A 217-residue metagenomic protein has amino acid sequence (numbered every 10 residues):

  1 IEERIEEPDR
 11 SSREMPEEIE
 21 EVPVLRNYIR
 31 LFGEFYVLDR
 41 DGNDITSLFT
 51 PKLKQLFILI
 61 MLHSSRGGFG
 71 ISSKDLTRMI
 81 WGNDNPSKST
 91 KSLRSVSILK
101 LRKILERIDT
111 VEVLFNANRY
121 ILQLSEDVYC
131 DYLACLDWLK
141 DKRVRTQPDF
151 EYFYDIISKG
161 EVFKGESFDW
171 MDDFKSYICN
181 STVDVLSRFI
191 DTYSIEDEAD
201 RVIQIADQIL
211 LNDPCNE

Functional and structural regions predicted by a protein language model:
I1-K52, E112-R119: Short boundary/linker motifs that mark transitions into or out of structured domains
Y28, L105-V113, D155-E166: Proline-centered turn/helix-capping motifs that create local helix->coil transitions or kinks
E34, F49-L59, P86-R107: DNA-recognition element of transcription regulators
D44-I80, L101: Short amphipathic alpha-helical recognition elements used for nucleic-acid or partner binding across transcription
L62-H63, N85-S89, I121-E217: Intrinsically disordered, charged and Pro/Gly-enriched terminal/linker segments that flank large helical-solenoid
T77-D84, N118-L122: Active-site donor/metal-binding and catalytic loop motifs of nucleotide-sugar-dependent glycosylation enzymes
V96-C130: DNA-binding patch around the recognition helix
